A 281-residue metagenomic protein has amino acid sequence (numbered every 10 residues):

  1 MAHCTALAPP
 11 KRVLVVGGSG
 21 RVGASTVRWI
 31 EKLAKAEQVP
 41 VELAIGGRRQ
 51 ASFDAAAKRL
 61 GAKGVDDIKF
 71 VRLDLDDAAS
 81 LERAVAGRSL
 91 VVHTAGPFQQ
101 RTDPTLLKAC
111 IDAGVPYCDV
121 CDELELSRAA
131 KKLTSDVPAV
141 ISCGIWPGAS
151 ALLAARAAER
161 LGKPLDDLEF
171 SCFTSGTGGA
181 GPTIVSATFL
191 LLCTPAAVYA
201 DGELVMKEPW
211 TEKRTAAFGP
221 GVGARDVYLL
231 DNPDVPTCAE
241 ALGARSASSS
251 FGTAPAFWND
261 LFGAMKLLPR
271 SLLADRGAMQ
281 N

Functional and structural regions predicted by a protein language model:
M1-A6: N-terminal chloroplast transit peptides
R12-L33: N-terminal Rossmann NAD(P)H-binding glycine-rich loop of SDR-like oxidoreductase domains
G23, E159-N281: C-terminal catalytic/substrate-binding lobe primarily of soluble NAD(P)-dependent oxidoreductases
G46-Q50, D74-L75: N-terminal Rossmann-fold cofactor-binding loop
L60-D77: Rossmann-fold cofactor-recognition segment
R72-L90, P97, R101: Conserved Rossmann-fold cofactor-binding substructure of NAD(P)-dependent oxidoreductases
V120-P138: Rossmann-fold NAD(P)-binding glycine/threonine-rich loop
K132-G144, L165-D166: Rossmann-fold dehydrogenase core element
